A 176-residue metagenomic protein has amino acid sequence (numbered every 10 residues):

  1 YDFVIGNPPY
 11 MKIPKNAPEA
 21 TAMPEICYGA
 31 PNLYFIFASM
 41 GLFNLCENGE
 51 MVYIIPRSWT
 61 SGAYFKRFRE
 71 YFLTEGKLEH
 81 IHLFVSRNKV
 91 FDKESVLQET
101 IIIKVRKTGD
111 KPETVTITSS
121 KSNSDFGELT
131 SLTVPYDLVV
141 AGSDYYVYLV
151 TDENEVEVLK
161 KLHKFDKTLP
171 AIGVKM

Functional and structural regions predicted by a protein language model:
Y1-M176: Signature of N6-adenine DNA methyltransferases within the class I
